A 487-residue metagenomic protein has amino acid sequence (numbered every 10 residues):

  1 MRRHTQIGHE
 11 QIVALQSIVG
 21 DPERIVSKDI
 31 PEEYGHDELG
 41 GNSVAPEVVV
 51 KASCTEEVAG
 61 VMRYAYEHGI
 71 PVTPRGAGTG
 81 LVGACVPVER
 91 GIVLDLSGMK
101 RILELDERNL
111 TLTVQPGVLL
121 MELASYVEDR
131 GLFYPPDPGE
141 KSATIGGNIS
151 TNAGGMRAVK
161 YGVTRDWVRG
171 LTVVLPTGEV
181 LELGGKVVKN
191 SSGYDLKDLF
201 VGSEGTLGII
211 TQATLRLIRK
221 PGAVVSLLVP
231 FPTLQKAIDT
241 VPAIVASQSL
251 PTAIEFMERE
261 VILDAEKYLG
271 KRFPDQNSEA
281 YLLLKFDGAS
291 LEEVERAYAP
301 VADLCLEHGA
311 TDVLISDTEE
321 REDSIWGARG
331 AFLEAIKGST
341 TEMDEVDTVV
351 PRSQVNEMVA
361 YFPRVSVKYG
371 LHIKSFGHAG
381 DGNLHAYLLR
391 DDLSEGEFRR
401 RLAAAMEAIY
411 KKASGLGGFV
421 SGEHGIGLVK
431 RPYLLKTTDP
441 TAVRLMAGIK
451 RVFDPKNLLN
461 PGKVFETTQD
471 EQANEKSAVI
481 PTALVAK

Functional and structural regions predicted by a protein language model:
M1-R63, G80-L110, V261-K271, E319-E345 (+2 more regions): N-terminal flexible segment immediately upstream of the FAD-binding catalytic core in FAD-dependent oxidoreductases
D21, S414-I426, R451, P455-L459: Alpha-helix capping/hinge segments and adjacent helical runs
S27-G35, I218-R219, V225, P230-A405 (+2 more regions): C-terminal substrate-recognition/cap domain of FAD-linked oxidoreductases
R101-E255, L459, K476-K487: FAD-binding subdomain of flavoenzyme oxidoreductases
E179, R431-K487: Activity-critical C-terminal alpha-helical subdomain
